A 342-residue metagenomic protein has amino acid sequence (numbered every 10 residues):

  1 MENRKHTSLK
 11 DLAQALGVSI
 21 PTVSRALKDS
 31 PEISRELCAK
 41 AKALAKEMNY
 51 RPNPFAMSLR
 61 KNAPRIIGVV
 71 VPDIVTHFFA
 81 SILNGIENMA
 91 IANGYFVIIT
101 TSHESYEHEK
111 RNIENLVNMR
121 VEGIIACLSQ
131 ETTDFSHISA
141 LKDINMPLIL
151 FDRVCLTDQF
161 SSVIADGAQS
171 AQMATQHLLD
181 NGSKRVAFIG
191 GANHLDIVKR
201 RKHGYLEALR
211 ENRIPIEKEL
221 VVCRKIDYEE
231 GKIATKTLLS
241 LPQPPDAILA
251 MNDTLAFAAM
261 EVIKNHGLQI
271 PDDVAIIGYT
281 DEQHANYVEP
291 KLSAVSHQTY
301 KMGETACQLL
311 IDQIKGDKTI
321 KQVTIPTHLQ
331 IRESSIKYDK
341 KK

Functional and structural regions predicted by a protein language model:
M1-R4, S8, N62-Q176, D180 (+1 more regions): Alpha-helical recognition/docking segments in bacterial nutrient-uptake and carbohydrate-utilization systems
M1-R65, K341: N-terminal helix-turn-helix DNA-binding module of bacterial transcription factors
S19, R65, E122, K184-R185 (+1 more regions): Short acidic/polar active-site loop segments enriched in Thr and Asp
P72-S81, I99-H108, Q130, R153 (+6 more regions): Hinge/beta->alpha junction and helix N-cap segments in small-molecule ligand-binding domains
A92-N93, I144, L209-I216, L241-P244 (+1 more regions): Short helix-capping segments at alpha-helix termini
A234-K342: Flexible loop/turn connectors
